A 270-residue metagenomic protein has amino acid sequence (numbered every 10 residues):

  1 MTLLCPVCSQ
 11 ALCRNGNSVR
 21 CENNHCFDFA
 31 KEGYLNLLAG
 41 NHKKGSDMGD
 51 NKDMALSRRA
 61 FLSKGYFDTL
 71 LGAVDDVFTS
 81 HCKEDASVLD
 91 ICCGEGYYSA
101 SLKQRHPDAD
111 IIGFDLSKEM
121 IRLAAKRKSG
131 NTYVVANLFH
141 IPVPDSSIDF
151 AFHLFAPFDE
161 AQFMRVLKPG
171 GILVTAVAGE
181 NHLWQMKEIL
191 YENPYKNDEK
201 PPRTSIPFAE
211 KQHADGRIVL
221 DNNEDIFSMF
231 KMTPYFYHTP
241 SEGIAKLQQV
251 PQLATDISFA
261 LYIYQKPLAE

Functional and structural regions predicted by a protein language model:
M1-D47: N-terminal auxiliary segments of SAM/dcSAM-dependent transferases
K44, G49-L70: Class I SAM-dependent methyltransferase Rossmann-like catalytic core, especially the SAM/SAH-binding loop
G65-E84: Conserved alpha-helix/loop element of class I SAM-dependent methyltransferases that forms part of the SAM/SAH-binding
S87-D90, E95-H140: Class I SAM-dependent methyltransferase SAM/SAH-binding core
F139-F150: A short acidic, Gly/Pro-enriched loop at the edge of an enzyme's catalytic core that lines a small-molecule cofactor
I148-Q162, V177: A short SAM/SAH-binding and catalytic strip from SAM-dependent methyltransferases
G170-E180: Conserved beta-strand signature within the Rossmann-like core of class I S-adenosyl-L-methionine
D215-E270: Conserved Class I S-adenosyl-L-methionine
